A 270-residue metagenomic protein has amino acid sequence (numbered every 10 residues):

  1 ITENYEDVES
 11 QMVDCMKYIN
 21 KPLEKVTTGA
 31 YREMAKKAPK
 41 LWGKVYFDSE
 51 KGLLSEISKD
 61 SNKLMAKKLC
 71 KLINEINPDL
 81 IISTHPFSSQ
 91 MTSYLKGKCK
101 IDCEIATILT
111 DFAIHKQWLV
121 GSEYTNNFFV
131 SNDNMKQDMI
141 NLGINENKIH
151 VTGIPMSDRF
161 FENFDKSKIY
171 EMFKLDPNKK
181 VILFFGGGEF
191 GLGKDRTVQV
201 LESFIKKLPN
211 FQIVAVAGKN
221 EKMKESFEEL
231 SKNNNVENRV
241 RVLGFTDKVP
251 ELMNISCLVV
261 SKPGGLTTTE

Functional and structural regions predicted by a protein language model:
E3-E75: Conserved N-terminal ligand/cofactor-binding loop architecture of enzyme catalytic domains
I73, I101, Q117-N127: A conserved, positively charged/aromatic
L80-H85, S89, S93-D111: Active-site proximal beta-strand in glycosyltransferases
T92, H115, M135-M139, R159-F160 (+1 more regions): Short, charged/polar "capping" segments at the starts of alpha-helices and the immediately preceding loops
N126-E189: A nucleotide-sugar donor-handling region in carbohydrate enzymes
K168, L175-I255: Donor-nucleotide binding loops and adjacent catalytic segments primarily of GT-B fold Leloir glycosyltransferases
P250, T268-E270: Short alpha-helical segment that forms part of, or immediately flanks, the ligand-binding pocket in carbohydrate-active
N254-G265: Acidic donor-binding loop of glycosyltransferase active sites
